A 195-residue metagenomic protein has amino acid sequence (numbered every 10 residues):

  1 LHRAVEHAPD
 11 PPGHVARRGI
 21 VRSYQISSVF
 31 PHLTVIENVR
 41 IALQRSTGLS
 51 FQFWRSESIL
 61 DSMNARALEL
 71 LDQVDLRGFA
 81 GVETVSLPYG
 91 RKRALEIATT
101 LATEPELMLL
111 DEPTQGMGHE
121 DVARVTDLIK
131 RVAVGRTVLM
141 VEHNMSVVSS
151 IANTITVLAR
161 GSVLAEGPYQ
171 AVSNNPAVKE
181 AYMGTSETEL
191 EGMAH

Functional and structural regions predicted by a protein language model:
L1-H195: Glycine-rich phosphate-binding loops of nucleotide-dependent enzymes
